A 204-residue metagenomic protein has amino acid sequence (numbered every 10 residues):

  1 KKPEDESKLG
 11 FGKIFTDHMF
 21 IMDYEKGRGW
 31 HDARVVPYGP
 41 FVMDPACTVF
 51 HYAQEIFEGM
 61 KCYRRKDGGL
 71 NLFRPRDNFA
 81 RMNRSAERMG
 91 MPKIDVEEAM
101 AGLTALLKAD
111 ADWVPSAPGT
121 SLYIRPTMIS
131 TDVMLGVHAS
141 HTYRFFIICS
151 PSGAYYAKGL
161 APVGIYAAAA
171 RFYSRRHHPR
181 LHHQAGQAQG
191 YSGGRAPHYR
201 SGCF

Functional and structural regions predicted by a protein language model:
K1-A168, Q184-F204: Conserved alpha/beta cores of soluble small-molecule-handling proteins
A167-P179, H183: Aromatic-anchored, glycine/proline-accented short structural segments that stabilize local strand-turns or short
